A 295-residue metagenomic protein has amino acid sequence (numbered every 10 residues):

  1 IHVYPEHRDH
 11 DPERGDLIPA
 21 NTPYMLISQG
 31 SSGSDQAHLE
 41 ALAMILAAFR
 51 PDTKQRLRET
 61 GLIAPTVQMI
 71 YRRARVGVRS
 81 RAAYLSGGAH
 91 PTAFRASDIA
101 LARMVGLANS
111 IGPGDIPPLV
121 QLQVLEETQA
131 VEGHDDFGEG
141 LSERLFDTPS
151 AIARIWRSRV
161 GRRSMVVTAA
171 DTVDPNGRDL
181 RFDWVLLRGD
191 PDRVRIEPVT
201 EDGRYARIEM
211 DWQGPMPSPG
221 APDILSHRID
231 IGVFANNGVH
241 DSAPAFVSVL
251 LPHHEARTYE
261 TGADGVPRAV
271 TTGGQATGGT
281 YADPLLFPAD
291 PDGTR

Functional and structural regions predicted by a protein language model:
I1-L145, P149: Extended, non-transmembrane interaction/recognition domains
P118, R163-V167: Structural beta-strand segments of beta-rich domains
L122, G133-H134, S142-R157, G177 (+1 more regions): Low-complexity "stalk/linker" and mucin-like segments enriched in Ser/Thr/Pro/Ala/Gly
T168-N176: Acidic, Ser/Thr
F182-W184: Short beta-strand elements bearing conserved aromatic residues within extracellular beta-rich modules
L225-I231: Exposed beta-strand face motif in extracellular beta-rich ectodomains
A235-N237: Conserved structural position at the C-terminal beta-strand of extracellular beta-sandwich adhesion modules
H240-R295: Extended alpha-helical scaffolding regions
